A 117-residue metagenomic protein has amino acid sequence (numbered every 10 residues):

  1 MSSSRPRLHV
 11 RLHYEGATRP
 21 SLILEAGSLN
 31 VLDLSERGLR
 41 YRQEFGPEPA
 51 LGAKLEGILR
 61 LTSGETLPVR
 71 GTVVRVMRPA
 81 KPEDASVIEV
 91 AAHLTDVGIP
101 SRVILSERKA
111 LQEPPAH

Functional and structural regions predicted by a protein language model:
M1-E44, E48, S106-H117: N-terminal helix initiation/capping motif
H9, E15, G38, K54-E56 (+2 more regions): Broad gene-expression machinery/nucleic-acid interaction feature
V10, P47-L51, S63-E65, D84-I88: A generic structural micro-feature
G16-L22, G52-L67: Short conserved beta-strand and strand-loop elements enriched in small hydrophobics with frequent Asp/Gly
G27, Y41-R42, K54-G57, V76: Short structured motifs
L29, V69-V76: Short beta-strand-centered aromatic/proline hotspots
L32, A80-H117: C-terminal output/interaction extensions
D33, L61, V73-R75, D96: A residue-level detector for short acidic-glycine micro-motifs
